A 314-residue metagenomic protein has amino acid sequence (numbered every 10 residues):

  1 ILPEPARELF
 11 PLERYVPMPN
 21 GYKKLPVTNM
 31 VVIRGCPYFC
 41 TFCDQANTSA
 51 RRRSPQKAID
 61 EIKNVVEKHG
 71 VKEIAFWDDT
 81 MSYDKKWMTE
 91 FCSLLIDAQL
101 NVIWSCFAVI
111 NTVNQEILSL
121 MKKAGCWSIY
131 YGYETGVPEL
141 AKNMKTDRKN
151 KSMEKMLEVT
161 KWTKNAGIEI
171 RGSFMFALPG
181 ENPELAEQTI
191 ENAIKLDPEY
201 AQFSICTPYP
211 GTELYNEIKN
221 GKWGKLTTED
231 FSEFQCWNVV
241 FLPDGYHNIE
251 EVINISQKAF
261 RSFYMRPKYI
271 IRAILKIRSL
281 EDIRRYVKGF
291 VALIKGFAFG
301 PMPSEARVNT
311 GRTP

Functional and structural regions predicted by a protein language model:
E4-R171, E191: Radical SAM [4Fe-4S] cluster-binding motif and immediate context
M18, C36, E213-N220, G224-P314: Radical SAM enzyme core and accessory elements
V31, F176-L178, V240-Y246: Short, well-ordered beta-strand elements within core beta-sheets of diverse protein domains
Q56, E154, P183-E187, E250: Residues in well-ordered alpha-helical elements
W77-D84, V109-I110, F176-G180, S204-E213: Short, solvent-exposed turn/loop segments enriched in Gly/Ser/Thr/Pro and often Arg
D84-T89, E184-Q188, E281-R285: Short glycine/threonine-rich loop-to-helix capping motif typified by GTGT followed within a few residues by an Asp-Pro
I117, G180-K195: Catalytic cores of alpha/beta
I168-L178, N192-A201: Conserved beta-strand->loop/alpha-helix structural units within folded catalytic cores of enzymes with alpha/beta
